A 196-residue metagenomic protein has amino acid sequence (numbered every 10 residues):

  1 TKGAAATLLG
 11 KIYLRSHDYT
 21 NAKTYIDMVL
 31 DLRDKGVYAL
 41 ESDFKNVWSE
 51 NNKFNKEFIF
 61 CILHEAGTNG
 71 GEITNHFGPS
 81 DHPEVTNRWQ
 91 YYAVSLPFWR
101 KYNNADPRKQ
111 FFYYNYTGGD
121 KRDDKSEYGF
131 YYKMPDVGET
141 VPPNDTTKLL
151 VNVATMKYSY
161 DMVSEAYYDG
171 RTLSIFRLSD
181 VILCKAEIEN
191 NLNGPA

Functional and structural regions predicted by a protein language model:
K2, A6, I175: Hydrophobic (often cysteine-bearing) scaffold residues that line and stabilize catalytic clefts of nucleotide/cofactor
L8-L14, H82, Q90: The feature captures the catalytic groove of carbohydrate-active enzymes
M28, K35-L183, E187-N191: Elongated scaffold/linker segments in the mid-to-C-terminal portions of large proteins
